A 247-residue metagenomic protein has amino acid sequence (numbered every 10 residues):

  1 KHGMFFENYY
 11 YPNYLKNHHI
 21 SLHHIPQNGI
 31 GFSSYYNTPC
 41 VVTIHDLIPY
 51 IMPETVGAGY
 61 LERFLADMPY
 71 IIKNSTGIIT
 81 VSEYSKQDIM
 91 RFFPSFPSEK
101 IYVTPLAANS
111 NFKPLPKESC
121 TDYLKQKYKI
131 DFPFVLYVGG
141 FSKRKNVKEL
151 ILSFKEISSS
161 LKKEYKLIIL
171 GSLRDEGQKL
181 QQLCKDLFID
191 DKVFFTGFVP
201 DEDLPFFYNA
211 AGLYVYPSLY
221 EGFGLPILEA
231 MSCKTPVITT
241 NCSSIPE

Functional and structural regions predicted by a protein language model:
K1-E247: Carbohydrate transferase catalytic cores enriched for Leloir-type hexosyltransferases
